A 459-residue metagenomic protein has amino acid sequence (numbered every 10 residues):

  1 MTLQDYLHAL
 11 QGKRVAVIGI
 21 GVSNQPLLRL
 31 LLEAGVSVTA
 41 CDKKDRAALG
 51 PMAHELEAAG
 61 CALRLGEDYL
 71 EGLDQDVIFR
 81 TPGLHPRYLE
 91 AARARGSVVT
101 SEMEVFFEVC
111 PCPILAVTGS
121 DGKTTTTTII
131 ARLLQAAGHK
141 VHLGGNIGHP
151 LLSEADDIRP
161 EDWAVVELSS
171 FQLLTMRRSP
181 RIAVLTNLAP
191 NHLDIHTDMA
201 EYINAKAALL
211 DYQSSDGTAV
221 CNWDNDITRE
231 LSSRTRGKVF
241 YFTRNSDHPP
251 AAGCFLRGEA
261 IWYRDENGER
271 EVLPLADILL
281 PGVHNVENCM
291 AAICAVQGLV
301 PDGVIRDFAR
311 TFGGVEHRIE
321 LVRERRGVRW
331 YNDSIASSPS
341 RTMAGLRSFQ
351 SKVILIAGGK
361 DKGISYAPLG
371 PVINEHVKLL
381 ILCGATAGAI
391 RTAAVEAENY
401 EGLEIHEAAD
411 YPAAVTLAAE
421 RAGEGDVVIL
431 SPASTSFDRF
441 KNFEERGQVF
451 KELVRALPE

Functional and structural regions predicted by a protein language model:
M1-S101, P301, L457: N-terminal leader/targeting and accessory segments in enzymes
L3-R14, N24-A34, K140, P274-K378: Nucleotide phosphate-binding/pyrophosphate-handling subdomain across enzymes that bind or process nucleotide phosphates
L31, I78, V117, N146 (+11 more regions): Residue-level signal for inorganic ion chemistry
S37-K44, A219-W223, I356-A357, H376-A385: Short internal beta-strands
V38-D42, L143, Y241, L430: Short beta-strand "acidic-cap" motif of Rossmann-like dinucleotide-binding folds
D42-K43, R64-E67, T100-E104, G237-L256 (+4 more regions): Beta-strand->loop->alpha-helix junctions that form or flank phosphate-binding loops in nucleotide-handling enzymes
M52-H54, A367-D426: C-terminal helical cap/extension that packs against the catalytic core of soluble nucleotide-cofactor enzymes
E71-Q75, P82-W223, I227-K238, A419 (+2 more regions): Phosphate-binding loop of NTP-binding sites
